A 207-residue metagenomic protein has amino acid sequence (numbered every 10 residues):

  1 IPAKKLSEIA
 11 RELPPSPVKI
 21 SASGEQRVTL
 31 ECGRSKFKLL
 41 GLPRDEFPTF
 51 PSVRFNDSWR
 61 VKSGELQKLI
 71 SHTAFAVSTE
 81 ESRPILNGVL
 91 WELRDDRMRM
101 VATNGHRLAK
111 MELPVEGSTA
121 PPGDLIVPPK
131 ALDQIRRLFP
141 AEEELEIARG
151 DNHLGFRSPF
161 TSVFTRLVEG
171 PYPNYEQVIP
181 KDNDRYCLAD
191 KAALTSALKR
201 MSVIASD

Functional and structural regions predicted by a protein language model:
I1-D207: Structural preference for solvent-exposed beta-strand-turn elements and adjacent flexible terminal/loop segments within
